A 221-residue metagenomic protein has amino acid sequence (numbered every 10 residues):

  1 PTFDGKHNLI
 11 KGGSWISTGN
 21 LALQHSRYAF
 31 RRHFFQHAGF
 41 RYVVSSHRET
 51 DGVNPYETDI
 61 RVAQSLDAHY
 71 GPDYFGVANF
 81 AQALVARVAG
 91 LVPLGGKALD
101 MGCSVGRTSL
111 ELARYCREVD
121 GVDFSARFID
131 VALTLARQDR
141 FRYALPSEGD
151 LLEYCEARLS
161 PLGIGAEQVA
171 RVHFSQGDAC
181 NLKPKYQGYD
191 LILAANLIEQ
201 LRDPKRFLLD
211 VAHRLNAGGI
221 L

Functional and structural regions predicted by a protein language model:
T2-V53: Disulfide-stabilized, aromatic/cysteine-rich ligand-recognition loop
F75-G95: Conserved alpha-helix/loop element of class I SAM-dependent methyltransferases that forms part of the SAM/SAH-binding
G95-S104, D120: Conserved class I S-adenosyl-L-methionine
V105-Y115: Conserved SAM-binding loop of SAM-dependent methyltransferases across substrates and taxa, primarily the Class I
S125: Conserved SAM/SAH-binding beta-strand->alpha-helix loop
R137-C180: S-adenosyl-L-methionine
C180-I192: A short acidic, Gly/Pro-enriched loop at the edge of an enzyme's catalytic core that lines a small-molecule cofactor
K205-A217: A short glycine-rich, Lys/Arg-flanked "PGG" loop and its adjoining helix->strand segment in the class I
